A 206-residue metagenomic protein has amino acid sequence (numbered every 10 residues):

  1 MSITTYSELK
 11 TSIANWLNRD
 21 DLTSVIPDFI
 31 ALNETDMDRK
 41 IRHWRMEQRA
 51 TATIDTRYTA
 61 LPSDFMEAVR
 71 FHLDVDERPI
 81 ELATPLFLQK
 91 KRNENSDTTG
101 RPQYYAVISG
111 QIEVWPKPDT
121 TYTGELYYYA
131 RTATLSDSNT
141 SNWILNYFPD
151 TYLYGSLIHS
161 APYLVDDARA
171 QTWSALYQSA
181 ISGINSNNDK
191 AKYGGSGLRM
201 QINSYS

Functional and structural regions predicted by a protein language model:
M1-S206: Glycine-enriched, solvent-exposed interface loops adjoining structured elements
